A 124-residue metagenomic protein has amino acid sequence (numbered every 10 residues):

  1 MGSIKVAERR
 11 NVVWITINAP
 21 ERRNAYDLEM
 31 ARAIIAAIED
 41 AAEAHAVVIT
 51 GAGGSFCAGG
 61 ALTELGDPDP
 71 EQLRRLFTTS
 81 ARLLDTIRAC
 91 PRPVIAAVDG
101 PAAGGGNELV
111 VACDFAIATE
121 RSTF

Functional and structural regions predicted by a protein language model:
M1-A52, D85: Conserved CoA-thioester-binding segment of acyl-CoA-metabolizing enzymes
I15, I49, A61, L109-V111: Hydrophobic/aromatic residues within transmembrane alpha-helices of multi-pass small-molecule transporters
M30-I34, L76-T79, L109: Hydrophobic alpha-helical membrane-association signature
E43-A44, P68, C90: Structured helix-beta-strand junction loops
G51-T86, A102: Glycine- (often His-adjacent) and acidic-residue-rich active-site loop that binds/positions the CoA thioester
D85-F124: Glycine-rich beta-to-alpha active-site loop
